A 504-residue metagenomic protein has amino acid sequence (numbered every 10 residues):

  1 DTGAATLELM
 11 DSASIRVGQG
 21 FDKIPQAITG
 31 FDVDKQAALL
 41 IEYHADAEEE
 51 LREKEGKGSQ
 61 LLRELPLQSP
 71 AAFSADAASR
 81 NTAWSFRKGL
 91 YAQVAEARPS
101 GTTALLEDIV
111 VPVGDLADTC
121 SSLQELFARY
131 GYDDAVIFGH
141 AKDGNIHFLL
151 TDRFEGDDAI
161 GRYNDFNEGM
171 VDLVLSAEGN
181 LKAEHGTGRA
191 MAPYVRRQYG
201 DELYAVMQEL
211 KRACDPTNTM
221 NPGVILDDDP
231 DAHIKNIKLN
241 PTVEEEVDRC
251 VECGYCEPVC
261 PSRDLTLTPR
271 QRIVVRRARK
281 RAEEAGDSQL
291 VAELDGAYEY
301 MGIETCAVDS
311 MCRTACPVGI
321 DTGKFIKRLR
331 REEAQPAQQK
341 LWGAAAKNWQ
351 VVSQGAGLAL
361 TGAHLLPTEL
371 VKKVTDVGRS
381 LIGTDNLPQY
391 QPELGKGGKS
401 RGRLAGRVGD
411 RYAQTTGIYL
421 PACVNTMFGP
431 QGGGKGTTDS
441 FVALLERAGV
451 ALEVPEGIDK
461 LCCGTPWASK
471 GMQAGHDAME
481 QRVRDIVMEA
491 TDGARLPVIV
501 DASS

Functional and structural regions predicted by a protein language model:
D1-A183, T187-D227, K238-G254, P258-S262: Noncatalytic alpha-helical scaffold of FAD-dependent oxidoreductases
D22-Q26, K88, R196-G200, R276-R277 (+3 more regions): Short secondary-structure boundary/capping segments
G30-Q36, T268, R407-T415: Flexible, low-complexity linker/loop segments at domain and module junctions
L62, P66, F127-Y130, V174 (+16 more regions): A generic secondary-structure signal for well-formed alpha-helical elements
E96-S100, A285-K460, W467-S504: Iron-sulfur-cluster electron-transfer modules
R197, A232-E252, G286-V308: Ferredoxin-like iron-sulfur electron-transfer modules
N218-I225, Y255-R279, T305-E332: Iron-sulfur cluster-binding cysteine motifs and their immediate structural context in ferredoxin-like electron-transfer
V243, R279-K280: Structural signature for extended repeat/solenoid scaffolds and their inter-repeat hinge/linker regions, spanning
